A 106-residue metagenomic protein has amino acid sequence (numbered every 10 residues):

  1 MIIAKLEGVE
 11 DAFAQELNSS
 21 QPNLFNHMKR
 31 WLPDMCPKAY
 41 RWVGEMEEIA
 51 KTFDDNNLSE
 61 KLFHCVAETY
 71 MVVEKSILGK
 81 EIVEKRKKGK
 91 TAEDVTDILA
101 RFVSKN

Functional and structural regions predicted by a protein language model:
M1-K87: Helical "substrate-binding/catalytic lid" subdomain of Rossmann-like NAD(P)-dependent dehydrogenases/reductases
K85-N106: Short, basic/aromatic-enriched C-terminal tail that caps enzymatic domains
